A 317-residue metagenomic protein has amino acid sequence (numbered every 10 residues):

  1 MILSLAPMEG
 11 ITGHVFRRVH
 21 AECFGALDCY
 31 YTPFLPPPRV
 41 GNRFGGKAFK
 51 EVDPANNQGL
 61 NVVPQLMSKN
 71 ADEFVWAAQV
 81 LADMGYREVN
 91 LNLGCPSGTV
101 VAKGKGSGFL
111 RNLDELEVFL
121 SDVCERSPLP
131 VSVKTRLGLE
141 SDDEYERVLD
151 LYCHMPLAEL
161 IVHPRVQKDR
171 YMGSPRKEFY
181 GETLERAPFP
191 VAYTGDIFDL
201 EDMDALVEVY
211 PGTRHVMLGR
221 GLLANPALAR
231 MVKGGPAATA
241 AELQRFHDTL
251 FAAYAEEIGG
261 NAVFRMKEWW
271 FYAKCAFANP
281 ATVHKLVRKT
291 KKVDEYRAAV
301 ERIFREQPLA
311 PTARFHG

Functional and structural regions predicted by a protein language model:
M1-G317: Flavin-dependent oxidoreductase catalytic cores
